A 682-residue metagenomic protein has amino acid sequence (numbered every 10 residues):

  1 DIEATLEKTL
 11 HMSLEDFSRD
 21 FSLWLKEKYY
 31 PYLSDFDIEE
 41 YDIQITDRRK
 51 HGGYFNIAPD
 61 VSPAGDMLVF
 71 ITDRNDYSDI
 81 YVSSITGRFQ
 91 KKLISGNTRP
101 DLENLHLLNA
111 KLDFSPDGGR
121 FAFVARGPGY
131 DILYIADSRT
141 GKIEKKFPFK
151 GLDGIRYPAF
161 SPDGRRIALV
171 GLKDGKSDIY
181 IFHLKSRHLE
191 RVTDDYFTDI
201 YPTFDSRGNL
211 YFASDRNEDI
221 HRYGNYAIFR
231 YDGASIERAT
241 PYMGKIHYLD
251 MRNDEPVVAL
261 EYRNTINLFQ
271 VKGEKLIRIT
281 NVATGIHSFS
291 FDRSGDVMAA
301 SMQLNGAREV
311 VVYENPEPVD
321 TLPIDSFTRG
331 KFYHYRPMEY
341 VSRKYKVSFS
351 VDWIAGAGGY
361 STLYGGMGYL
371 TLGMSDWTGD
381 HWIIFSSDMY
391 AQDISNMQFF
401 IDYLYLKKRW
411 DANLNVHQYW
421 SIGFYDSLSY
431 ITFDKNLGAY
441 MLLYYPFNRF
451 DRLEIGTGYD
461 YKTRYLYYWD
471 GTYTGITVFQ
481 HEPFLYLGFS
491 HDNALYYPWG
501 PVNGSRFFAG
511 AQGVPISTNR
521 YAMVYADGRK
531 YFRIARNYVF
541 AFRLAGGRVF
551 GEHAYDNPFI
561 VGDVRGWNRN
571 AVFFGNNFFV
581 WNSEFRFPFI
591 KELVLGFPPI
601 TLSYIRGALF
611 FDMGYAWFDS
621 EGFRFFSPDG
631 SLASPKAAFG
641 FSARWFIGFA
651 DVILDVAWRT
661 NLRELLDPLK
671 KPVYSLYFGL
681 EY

Functional and structural regions predicted by a protein language model:
I2-E103, L107-L112, S138: Beta/coil-rich, acidic/histidine-enriched accessory regions frequently appended to metallopeptidases
S34-E40, R74-G96, G119-R120, V124-F147 (+6 more regions): Beta-propeller blade-edge and WD-like acidic-aromatic loop motif
H51-I71, F89-Q90, N97-V124, I143-V170 (+4 more regions): Conserved beta-propeller blade repeats
F89, H188, T378-I383, K407-L414 (+6 more regions): Repeated loop/turn-to-beta-strand initiation elements of outer-membrane beta-barrel proteins
R216, G359-T362, D376, S387-A391 (+13 more regions): Transmembrane beta-strands of outer-membrane beta-barrel pores
R308, E314-R409, N413, T477-P501 (+3 more regions): Outer-membrane beta-barrel initiation region
G368-D376, M397-V416, K435-F447, P483-N493 (+6 more regions): Feature captures outer-membrane beta-barrel proteins of Gram-negative bacteria and organelles
S427-Y430, T472-M613, W617-D619, F625-P628 (+2 more regions): C-terminal outer-membrane beta-barrel translocator/porin domains of Gram-negative envelope proteins and their
